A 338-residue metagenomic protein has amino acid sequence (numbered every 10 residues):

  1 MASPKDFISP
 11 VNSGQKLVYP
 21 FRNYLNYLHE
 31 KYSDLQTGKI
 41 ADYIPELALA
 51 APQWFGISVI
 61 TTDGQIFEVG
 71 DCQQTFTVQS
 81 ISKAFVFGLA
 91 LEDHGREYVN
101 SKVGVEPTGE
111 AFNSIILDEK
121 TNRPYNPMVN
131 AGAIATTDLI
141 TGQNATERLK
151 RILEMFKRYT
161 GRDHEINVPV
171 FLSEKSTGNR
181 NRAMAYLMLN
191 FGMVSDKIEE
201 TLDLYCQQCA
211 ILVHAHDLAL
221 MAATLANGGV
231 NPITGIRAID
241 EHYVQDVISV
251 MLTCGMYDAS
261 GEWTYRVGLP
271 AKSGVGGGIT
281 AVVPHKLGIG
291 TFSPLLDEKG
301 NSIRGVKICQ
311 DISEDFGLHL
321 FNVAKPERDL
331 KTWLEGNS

Functional and structural regions predicted by a protein language model:
S3-S9, G14, G228-S338: Structured C-terminal helix/loop/strand segments within mature extracytoplasmic catalytic/sensor domains
P4-T37, A90-Q208: Active-site-adjacent helix/loop patches that line small-molecule binding or acyl-intermediate pockets
N26-H29, S33, S82-E92, D240-G261: A charged amphipathic helix-loop-strand protein-protein interaction module that recurs in cytosolic assemblies
S33-V69, T280-A281: A short, well-structured edge-of-sheet supersecondary motif
L47-A50, Y125-N126, S176, G268-K272 (+1 more regions): Short Gly/Pro-enriched turn/cap motifs at secondary-structure boundaries
L49, Q53, E68-F85, L89 (+2 more regions): Short active-site loop at a secondary-structure junction that contains or immediately precedes the catalytic residue(s)
D63-G64, T77-N100, M221, I289: Active-site SXXK
K175, Y186-D246, K299-S302: Penicillin-binding protein/beta-lactamase superfamily catalytic region
